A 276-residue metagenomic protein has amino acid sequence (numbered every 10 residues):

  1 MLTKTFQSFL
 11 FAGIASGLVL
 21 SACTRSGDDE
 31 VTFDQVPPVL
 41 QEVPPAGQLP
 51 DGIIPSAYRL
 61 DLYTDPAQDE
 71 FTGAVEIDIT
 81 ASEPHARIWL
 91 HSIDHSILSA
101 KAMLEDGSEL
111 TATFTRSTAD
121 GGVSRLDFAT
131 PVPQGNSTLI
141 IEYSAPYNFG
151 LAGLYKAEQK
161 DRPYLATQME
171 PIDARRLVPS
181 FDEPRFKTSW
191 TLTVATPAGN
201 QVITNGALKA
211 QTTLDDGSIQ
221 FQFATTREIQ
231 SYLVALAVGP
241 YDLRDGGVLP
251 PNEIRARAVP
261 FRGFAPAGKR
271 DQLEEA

Functional and structural regions predicted by a protein language model:
L2-L10: Bacterial N-terminal signal peptides that target proteins for export
F9-S21: Bacterial N-terminal signal peptides
C23-T72, Q159, P163, P184: N-terminal, polar/Ser/Thr-rich
F71-D94: Ligand-binding face of N-terminal immunoglobulin V-set domains in extracellular IgSF glycoproteins
G73, E170-I172, S180-A276: Hydrophobic helix-coil surface modules that form long, contiguous segments used for peptide/substrate interaction
V75-I79, F128, G135-F149, W190-A198 (+1 more regions): Short, hydrophobic/aromatic-enriched beta-strand segments in well-ordered soluble domains
E83, S92-I97, Y147, K187 (+1 more regions): Short proline/glycine-enriched turn/loop motifs at strand-loop junctions of beta-rich domains
D94-Q159, D216-G217: A surface-exposed beta-strand-loop module
